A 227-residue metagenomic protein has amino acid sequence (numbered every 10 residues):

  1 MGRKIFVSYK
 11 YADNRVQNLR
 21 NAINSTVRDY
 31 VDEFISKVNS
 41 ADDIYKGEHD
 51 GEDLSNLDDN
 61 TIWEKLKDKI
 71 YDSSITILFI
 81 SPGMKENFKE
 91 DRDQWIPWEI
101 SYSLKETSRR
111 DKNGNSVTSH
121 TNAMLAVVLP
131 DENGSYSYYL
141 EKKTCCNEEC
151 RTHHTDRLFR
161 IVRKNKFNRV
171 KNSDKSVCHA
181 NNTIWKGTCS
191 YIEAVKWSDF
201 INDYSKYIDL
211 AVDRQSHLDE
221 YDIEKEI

Functional and structural regions predicted by a protein language model:
M1-I75, K196-D199, D203-I227: Conserved N-terminal substructure of TIR/SEFIR domains
K4-F6, Y11-Q17, P130-I227: C-terminal interaction surface of TIR/SEFIR-family domains
N14-S25, E86-I96, S137-T144: Short, flexible/disordered intra-domain loops and linkers
D58-K67, I100-N115: Short secondary-structure capping micro-motifs at structural edges
T76-P82: Short, compact, well-ordered microdomains
P82-G83, T107-R110, N115-S135: Short beta-alpha junction loops
G83-R109: Conserved TIR/SEFIR loop-to-helix hotspot centered on a Trp-containing motif with a nearby acidic residue
